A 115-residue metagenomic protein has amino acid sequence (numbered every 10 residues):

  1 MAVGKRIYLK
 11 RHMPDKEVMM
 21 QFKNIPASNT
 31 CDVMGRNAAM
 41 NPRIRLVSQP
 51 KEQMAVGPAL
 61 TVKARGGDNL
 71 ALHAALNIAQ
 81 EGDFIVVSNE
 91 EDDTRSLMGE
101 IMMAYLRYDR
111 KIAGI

Functional and structural regions predicted by a protein language model:
M1-K63: Intrinsically disordered, low-complexity regions enriched in acidic/Ser/Thr/Pro/Gln residues
F22, F84, Y105-Y108: Phenylalanine-focused residue identity feature
D32, A104-Y105: Surface-exposed charge patches
P42-R45, K63-A64, V86-S88, G114-I115: General beta-strand structural signal in soluble alpha/beta enzymes
P50-M103: A glycine-rich, hydrophobic loop/mini-helix early in the fold
D93, Y105-I115: Ligand/cofactor pocket segment of small-molecule handling proteins
